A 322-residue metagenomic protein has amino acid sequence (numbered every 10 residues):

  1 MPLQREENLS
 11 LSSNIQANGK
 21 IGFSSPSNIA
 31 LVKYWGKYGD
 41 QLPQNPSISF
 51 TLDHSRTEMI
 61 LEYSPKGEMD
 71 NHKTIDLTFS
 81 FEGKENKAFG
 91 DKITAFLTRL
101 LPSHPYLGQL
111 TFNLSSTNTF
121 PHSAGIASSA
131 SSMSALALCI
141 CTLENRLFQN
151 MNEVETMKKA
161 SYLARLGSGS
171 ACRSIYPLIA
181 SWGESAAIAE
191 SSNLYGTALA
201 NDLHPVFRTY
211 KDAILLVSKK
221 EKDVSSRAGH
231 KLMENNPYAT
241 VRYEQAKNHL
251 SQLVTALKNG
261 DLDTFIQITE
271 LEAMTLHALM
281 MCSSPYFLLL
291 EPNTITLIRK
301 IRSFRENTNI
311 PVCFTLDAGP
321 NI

Functional and structural regions predicted by a protein language model:
M1-A124, L138-V154: ATP-binding N-lobe of GHMP and related small-molecule kinases
M1-Q4, I15, P102-F207: Gly/Ser-rich oxyanion-binding loop with an adjacent helix/lid that shapes the negatively charged ligand pocket
P2-A30, G36-D40, P65, N201-I322: C-terminal nucleotide
P26-V32, N45-S49, T117, S123 (+8 more regions): Generic secondary-structure boundary/loop-capping signal
A30-K33, T57-L61, A171-S174, L178-S181 (+2 more regions): Short beta-strand scaffold segments in enzyme catalytic cores
K84-A88, A127-S131, Y238-V241: Short alpha-helix boundary/capping segments
A95-F96, G169-S181, A246-Q252, A256: Charged/polar, low-hydrophobicity segments characteristic of intrinsically disordered regions and flexible loops
